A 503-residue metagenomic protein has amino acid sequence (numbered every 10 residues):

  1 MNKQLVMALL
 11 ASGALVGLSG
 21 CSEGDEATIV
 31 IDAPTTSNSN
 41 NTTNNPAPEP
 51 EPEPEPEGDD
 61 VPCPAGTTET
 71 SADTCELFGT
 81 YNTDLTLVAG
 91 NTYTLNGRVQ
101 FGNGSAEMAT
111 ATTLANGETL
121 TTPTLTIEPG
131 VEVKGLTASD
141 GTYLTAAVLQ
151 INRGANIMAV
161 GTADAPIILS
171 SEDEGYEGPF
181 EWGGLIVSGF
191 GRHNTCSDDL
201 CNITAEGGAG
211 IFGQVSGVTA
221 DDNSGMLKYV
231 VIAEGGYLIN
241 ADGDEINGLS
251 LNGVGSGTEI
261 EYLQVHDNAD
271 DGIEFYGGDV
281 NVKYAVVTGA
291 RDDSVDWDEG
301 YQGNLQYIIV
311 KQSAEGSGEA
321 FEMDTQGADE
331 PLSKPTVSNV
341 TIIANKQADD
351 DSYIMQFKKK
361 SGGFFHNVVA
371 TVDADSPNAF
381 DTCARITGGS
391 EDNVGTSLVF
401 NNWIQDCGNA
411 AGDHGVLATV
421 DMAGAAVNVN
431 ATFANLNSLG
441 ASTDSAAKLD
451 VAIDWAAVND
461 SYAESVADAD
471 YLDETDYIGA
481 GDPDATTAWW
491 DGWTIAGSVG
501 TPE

Functional and structural regions predicted by a protein language model:
M1-S19: Sec-dependent bacterial lipoprotein signal peptides
L5, L15, N40-T42, T204 (+2 more regions): Intrinsically disordered, low-complexity serine/threonine-rich segments
V6-S12, I31, N45, I157 (+1 more regions): N-terminal cationic amphipathic segment used for targeting or macromolecule association
A14-S71: Bacterial Sec-dependent N-terminal signal peptides
P56-T122, L136-G154, G161, P166 (+3 more regions): Extracellular beta-rich repeat passengers
